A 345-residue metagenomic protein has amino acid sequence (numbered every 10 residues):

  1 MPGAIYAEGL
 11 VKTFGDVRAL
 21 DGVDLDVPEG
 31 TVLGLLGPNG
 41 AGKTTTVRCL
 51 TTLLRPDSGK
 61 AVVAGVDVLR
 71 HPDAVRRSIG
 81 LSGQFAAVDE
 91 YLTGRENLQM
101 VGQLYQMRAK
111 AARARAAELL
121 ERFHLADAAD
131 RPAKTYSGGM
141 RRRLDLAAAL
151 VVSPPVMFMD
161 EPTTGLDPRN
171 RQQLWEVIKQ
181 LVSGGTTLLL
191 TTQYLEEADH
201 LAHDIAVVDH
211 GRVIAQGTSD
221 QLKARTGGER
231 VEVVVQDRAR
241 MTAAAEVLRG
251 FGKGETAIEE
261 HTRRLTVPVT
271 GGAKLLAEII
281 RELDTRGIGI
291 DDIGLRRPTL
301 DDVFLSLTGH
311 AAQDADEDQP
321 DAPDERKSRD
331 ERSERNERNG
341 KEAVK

Functional and structural regions predicted by a protein language model:
M1-V11, H310-K345: ABC-family P-loop ATPase nucleotide-binding domain
G3-A7, K12-D209, I214-A215: ABC transporter nucleotide-binding domains
K12, L25, V233-V235, V267 (+1 more regions): Preference for bulky hydrophobic residues occupying beta-strand positions in well-ordered beta-sheet regions
E176-T270: ABC transporter nucleotide-binding domain
T256-I258, I288-R296: Conserved short beta-strand edge segments in small beta-sheet-based binding/regulatory domains
L276-G289: Extended Gly/Ser/Thr-rich low-complexity repeat segments, especially those forming or decorating extracellular
F304: Residue-level signature of catalytic and energy-coupling elements of molecular machines, predominantly ATP/GTP-dependent
